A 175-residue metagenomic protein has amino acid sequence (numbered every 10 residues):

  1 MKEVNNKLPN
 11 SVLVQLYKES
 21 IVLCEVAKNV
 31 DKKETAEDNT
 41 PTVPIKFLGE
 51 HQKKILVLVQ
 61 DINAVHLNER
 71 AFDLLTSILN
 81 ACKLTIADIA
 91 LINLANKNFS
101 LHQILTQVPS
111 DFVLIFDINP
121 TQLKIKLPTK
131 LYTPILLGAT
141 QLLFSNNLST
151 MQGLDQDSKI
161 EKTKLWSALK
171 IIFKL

Functional and structural regions predicted by a protein language model:
K2-F112, F116-L175: A polyanion-binding, active-site-adjacent surface
